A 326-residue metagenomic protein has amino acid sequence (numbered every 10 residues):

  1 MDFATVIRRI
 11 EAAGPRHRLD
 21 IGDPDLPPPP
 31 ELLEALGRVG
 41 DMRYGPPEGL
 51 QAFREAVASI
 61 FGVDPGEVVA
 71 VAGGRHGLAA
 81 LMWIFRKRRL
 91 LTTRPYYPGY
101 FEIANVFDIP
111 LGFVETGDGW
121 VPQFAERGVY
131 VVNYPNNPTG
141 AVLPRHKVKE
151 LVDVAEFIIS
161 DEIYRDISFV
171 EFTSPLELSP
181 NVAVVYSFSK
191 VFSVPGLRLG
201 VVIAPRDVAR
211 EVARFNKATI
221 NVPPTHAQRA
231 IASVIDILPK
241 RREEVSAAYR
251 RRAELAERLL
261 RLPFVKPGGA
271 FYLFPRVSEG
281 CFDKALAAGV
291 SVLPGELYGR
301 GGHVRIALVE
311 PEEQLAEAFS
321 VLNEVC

Functional and structural regions predicted by a protein language model:
M1-A80, C326: N-terminal small-domain helix-loop-helix segment of the aminotransferase-like
D41-V154, R165-S179, L315: Conserved core of the PLP fold type I
E162: Walker B catalytic acidic pair
L178-E211, P223-P224: Active-site PLP attachment segment
I203, F274-R276, A307-V309: Short hydrophobic/aromatic beta-strand micro-patches that form the beta-sheet surface supporting nucleotide- or nucleic
V212-T219, A227, V234-E257: Structural signature of PLP-dependent enzymes
A232, S246-E257, P263-V277, G299-G302: Conserved glycine-rich beta-strand-loop-beta hairpin in the small C-terminal domain of fold type I
A287-V292, Y298-C326: PLP-dependent enzyme catalytic core of the Aspartate aminotransferase-like
